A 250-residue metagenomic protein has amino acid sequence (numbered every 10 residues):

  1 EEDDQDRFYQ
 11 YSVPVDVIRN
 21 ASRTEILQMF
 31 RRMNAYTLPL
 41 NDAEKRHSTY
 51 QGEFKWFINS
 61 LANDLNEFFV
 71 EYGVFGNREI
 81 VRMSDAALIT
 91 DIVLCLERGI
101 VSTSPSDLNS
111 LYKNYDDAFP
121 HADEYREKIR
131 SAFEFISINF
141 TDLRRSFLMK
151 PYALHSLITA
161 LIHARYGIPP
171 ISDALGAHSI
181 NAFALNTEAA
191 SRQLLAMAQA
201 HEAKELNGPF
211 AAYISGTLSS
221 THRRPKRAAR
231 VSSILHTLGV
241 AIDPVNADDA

Functional and structural regions predicted by a protein language model:
E1-K113, K204-A228, S232-A250: Basic- and aromatic-enriched surface patches that contact anionic nucleotides/nucleic acids
V101-A250: C-terminal subdomains that position terminal phosphate/3'-OH groups for nucleotidyl transfer/ligation, primarily on
